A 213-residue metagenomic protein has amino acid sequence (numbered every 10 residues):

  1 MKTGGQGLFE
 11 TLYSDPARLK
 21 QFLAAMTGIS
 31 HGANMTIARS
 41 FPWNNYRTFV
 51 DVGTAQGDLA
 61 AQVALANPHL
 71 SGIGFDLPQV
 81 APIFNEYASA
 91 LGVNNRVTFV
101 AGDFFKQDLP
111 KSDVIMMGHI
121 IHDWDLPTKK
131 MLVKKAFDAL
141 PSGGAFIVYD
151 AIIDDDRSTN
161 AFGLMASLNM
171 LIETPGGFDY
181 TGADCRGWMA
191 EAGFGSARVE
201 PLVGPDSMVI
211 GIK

Functional and structural regions predicted by a protein language model:
M1-T48: Conserved Class I S-adenosyl-L-methionine-dependent methyltransferase catalytic core
W43-K213: Alpha-helical subdomain
